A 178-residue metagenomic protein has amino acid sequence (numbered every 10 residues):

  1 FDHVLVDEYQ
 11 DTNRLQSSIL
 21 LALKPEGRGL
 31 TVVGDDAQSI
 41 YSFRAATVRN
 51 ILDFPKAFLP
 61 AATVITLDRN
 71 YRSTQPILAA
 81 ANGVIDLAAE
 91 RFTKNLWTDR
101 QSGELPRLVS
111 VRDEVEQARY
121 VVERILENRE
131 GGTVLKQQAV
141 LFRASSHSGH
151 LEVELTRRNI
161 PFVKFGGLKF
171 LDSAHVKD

Functional and structural regions predicted by a protein language model:
F1-D53, L67-S73: Conserved helicase NTPase motor core
P55-A57: ASCE P-loop NTPase helicase motor core
L59-T63, D68-K164, K169, A174: Helicase P-loop NTPase motor core
K177-D178: Conserved RecA-like P-loop NTPase helicase motor core
